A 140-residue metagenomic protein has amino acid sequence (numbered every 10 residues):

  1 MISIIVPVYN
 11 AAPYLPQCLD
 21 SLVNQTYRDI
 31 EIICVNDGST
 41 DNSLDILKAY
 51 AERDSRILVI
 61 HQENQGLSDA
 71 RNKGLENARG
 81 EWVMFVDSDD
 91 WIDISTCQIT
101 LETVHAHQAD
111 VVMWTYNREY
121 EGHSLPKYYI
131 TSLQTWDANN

Functional and structural regions predicted by a protein language model:
M1-N140: Nucleotide-sugar donor-binding/catalytic module of glycosyltransferases that assemble extracellular/cell-envelope
